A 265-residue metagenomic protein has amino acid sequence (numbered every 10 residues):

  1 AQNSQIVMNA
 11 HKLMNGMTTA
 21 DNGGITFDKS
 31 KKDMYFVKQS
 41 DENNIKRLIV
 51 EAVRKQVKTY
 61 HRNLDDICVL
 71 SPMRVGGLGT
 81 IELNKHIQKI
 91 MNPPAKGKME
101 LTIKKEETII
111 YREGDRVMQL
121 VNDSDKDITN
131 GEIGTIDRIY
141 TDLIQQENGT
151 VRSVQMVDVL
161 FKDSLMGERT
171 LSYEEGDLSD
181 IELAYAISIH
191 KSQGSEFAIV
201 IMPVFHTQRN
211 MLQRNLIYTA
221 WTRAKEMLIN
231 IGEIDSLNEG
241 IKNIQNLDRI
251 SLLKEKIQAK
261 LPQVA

Functional and structural regions predicted by a protein language model:
A1-K126, D137-T141, E147: Conserved helicase motor core of P-loop NTPases
N15, L120, N130-A265: C-terminal accessory regions
